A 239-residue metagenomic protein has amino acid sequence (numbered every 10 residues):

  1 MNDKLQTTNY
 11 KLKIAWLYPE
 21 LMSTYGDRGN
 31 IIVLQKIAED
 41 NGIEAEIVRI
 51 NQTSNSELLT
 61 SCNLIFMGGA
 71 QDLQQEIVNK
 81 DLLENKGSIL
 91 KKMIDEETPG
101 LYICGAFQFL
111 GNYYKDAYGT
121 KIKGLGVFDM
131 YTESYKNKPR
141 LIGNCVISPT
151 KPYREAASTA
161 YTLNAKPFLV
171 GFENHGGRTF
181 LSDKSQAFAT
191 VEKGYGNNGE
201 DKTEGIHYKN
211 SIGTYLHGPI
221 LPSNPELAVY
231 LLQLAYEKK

Functional and structural regions predicted by a protein language model:
M1-K92, E155-L163, P222-K239: N-terminal beta1-alpha1 cap of cysteine-dependent amidohydrolase-like domains
W16, I47-R49, V127, G171-E173 (+1 more regions): Conserved beta-strand scaffold positions in the cores of enzyme catalytic domains, especially in NTP/NDP-utilizing
Y18-E20, G176-R178, G218-I220: Glycine-rich beta-alpha junction loops
C62, E97-T98, I122-K123, L169 (+1 more regions): Short coil/turn connectors at secondary-structure junctions
L64-G68, L101, Y215: Structural motif
D72-P149: Cysteine-nucleophile active-site neighborhood
Y118-E204: Pocket-forming structural segment of enzyme catalytic cores
N198-Y236: A glycine-centered loop/beta-turn motif at secondary-structure junctions
